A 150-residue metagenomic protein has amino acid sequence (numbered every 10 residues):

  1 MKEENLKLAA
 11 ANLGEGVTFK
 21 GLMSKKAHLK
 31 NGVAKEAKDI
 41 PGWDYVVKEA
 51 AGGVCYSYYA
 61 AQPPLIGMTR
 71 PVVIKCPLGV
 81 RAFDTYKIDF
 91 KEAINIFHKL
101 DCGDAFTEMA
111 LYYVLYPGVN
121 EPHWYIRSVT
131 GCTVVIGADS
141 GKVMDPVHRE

Functional and structural regions predicted by a protein language model:
M1-E150: Long, terminal "pre-/pro-" and other extracytoplasmic accessory regions that lie outside the mature folded/catalytic
